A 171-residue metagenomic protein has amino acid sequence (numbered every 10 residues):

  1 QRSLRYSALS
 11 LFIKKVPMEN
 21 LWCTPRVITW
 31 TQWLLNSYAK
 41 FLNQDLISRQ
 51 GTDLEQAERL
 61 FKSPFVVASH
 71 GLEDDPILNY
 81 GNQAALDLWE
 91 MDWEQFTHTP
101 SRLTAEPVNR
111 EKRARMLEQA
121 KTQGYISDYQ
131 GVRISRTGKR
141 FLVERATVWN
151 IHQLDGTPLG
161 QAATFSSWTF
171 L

Functional and structural regions predicted by a protein language model:
Q1-L11: Short, low-complexity, charge-dense intrinsically disordered segments
F12-G81, L86-D87, T157-L159, W168: Intrinsically disordered, low-complexity terminal regulatory regions
S63-L171: Sensory/regulatory domains in signal-transduction proteins
